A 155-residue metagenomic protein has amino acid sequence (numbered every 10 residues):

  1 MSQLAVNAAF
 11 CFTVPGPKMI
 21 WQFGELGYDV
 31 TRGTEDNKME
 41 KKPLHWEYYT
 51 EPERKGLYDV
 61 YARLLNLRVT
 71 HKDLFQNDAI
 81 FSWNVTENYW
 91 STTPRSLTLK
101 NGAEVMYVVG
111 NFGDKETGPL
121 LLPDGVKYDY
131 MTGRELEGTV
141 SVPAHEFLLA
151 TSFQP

Functional and structural regions predicted by a protein language model:
L4-V6: Conserved interdomain hinge at the start of the Helicase C-terminal
A9-V14, S96-K100, L120, T139-S141: A general structural signal for short secondary-structure junctions and capping/turn motifs
C11, L64, V109-N111, K127 (+2 more regions): Hydrophobic, well-ordered secondary-structure elements that form the walls of internal hydrophobic environments
T13-G16, I20-Q22, Y28-V108, F112: Glycan-recognition and catalytic regions of carbohydrate-active enzymes
F112-G125: Surface-exposed beta-strand/loop patches in extracellular or lumenal glycoproteins
L122-R134: Solvent-exposed beta-hairpin/edge-strand motifs
E137-P155: C-terminal beta-strand-rich structural cap/linker in extracellular carbohydrate-active enzymes
